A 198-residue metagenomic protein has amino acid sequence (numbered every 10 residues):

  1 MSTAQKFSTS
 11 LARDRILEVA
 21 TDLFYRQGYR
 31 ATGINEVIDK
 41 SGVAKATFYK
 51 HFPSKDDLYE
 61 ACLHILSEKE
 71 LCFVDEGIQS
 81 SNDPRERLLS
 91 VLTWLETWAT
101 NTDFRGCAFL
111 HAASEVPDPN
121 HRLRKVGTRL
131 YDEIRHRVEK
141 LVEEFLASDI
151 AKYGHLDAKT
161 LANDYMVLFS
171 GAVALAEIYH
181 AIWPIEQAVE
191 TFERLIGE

Functional and structural regions predicted by a protein language model:
M1-Q27, A31-V43, D57: Basic, helix-initiating cap at the start of DNA-binding domains
G42-F52: Short hydrophobic/aromatic patch on the recognition helix
D56-L58, A112: A secondary-structure capping/hinge motif
E60-L66: Alpha-helical DNA-contacting segments of helix-turn-helix folds
A61, D75-D103, H155, A162-Y165: Hydrophobic alpha-helical connector segments
E68-L71, E76, E86, H121-L146 (+2 more regions): Amphipathic alpha-helical packing segments from all-alpha helical-bundle domains
N101-K125: Amphipathic alpha-helical segments used for helix-helix packing
L123-R129, L146-R194: Hydrophobic/aromatic-rich alpha-helical bundle segments in the mid-to-C-terminal region
